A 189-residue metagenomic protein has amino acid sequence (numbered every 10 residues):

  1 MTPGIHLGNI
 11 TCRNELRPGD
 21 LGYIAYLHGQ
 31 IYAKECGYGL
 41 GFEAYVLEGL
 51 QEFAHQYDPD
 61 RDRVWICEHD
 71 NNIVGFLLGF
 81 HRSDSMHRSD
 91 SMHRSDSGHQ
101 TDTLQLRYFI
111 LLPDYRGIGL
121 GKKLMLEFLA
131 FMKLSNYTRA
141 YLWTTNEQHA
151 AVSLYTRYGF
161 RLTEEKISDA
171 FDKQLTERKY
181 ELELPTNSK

Functional and structural regions predicted by a protein language model:
M1-P3, Q56: Amphipathic alpha-helical dimerization/coiled-coil segments that flank or bridge DNA-binding/regulatory modules
P3-I10, D20, T138-V152, T156-K189: C-terminal "cap" of GNAT-fold acetyltransferases
N14-R88, H93-D114, K122-E127, F131 (+2 more regions): Acetyl-CoA-dependent GNAT
E35, I118, L134-T138: Short coil/turn segments at alpha/beta junctions that flank glycine-rich nucleotide-binding fingerprints
P59, D102-T103, N136, Q174-T176: Residue-level preference for beta-strand/loop junctions
T101, G119, A150: Residues that form or flank phosphate/diphosphate-binding pockets in enzymes that use nucleotide phosphates
L111, L120, Y137, F160: Short phosphate-binding/catalytic loops that engage adenosine nucleotides
L112-D114, I118, N146-E147: Active-site acidic-Proline motif in GNAT/NAT acetyltransferases
